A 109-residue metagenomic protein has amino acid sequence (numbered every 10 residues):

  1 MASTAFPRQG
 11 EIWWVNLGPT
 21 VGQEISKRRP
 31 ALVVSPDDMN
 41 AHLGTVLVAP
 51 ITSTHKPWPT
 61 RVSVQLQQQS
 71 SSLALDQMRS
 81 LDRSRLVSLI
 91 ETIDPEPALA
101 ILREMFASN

Functional and structural regions predicted by a protein language model:
M1-F6, G22: Short, surface-exposed secondary-structure edge patches
T4-A5, Q65-N109: C-terminal terminal-subdomain/extension
V21, I25-Q65: Compact nucleic-acid interaction/catalytic patches
